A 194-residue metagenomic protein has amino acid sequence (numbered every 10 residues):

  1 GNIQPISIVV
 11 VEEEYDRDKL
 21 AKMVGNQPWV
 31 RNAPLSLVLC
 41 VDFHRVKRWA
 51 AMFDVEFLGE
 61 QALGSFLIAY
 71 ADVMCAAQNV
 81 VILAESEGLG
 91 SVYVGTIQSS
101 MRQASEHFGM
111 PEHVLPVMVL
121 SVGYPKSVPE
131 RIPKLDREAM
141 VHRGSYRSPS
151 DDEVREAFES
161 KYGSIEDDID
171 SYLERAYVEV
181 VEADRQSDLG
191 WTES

Functional and structural regions predicted by a protein language model:
G1-S194: Acidic, surface-exposed loops and disordered segments
